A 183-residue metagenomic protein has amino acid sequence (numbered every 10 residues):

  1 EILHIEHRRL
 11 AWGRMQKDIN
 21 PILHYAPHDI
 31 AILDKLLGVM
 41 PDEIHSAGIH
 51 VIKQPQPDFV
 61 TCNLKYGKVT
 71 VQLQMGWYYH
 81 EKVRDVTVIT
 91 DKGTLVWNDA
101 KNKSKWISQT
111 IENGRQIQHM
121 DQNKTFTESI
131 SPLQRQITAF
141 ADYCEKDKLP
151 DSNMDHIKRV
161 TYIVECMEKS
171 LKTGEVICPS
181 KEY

Functional and structural regions predicted by a protein language model:
E1-Q16, D29: A contiguous active-site-proximal alpha/beta segment in oxidoreductase catalytic domains
I19-I22: Short glycine-enriched, charge-decorated loop/helix-capping segments at active-site entrances that position
H24-K103, T127, L133-L149, E165 (+1 more regions): Contiguous beta-strand/loop segments that form the cofactor/metal-binding neighborhood of enzyme cores
V86-V88, N102-I117: Short polybasic amphipathic segments
H119-E128: C-terminal "lid/loop" region of Rossmann-like NAD(P)-dependent oxidoreductases
I163-T173: Short arginine-rich
